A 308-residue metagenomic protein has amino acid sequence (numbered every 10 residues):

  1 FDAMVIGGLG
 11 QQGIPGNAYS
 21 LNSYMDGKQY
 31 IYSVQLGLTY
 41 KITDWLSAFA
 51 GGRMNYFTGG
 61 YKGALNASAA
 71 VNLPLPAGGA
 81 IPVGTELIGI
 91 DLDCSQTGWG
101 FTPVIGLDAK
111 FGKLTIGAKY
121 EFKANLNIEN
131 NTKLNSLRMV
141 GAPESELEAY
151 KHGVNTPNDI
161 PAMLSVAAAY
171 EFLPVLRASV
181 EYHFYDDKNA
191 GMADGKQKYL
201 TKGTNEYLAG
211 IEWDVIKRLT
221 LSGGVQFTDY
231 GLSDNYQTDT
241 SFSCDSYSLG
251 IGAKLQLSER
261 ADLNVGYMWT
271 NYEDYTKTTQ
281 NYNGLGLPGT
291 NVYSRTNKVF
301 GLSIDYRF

Functional and structural regions predicted by a protein language model:
F1-F308: Outer-membrane beta-barrel porins/channels
